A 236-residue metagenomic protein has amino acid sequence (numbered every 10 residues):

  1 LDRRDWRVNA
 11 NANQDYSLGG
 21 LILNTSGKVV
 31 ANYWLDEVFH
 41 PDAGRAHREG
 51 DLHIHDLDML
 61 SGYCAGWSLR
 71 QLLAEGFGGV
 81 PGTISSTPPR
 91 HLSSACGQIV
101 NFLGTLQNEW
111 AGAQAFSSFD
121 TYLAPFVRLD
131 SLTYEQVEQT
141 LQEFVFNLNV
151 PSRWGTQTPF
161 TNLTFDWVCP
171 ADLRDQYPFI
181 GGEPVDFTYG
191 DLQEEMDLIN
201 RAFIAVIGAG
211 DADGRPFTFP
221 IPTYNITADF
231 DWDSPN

Functional and structural regions predicted by a protein language model:
L1-N236: Conserved catalytic cores of very large enzyme subunits
